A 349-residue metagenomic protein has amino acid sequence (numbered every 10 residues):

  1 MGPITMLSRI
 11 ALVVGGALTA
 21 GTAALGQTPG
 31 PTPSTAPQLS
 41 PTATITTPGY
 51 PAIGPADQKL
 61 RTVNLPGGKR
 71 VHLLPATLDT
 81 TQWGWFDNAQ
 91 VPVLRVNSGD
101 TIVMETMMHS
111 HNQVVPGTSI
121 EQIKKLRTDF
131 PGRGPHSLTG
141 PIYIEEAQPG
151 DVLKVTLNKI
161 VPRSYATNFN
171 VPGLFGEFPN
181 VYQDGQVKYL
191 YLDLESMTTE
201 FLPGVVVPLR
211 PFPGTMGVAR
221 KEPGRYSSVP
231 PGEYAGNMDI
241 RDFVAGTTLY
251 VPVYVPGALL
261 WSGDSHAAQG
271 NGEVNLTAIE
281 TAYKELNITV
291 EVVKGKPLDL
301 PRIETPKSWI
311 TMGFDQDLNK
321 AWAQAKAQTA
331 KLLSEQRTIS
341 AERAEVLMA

Functional and structural regions predicted by a protein language model:
I4-L25: Gram-negative bacterial Sec-dependent N-terminal signal peptides
T28-T80: N-terminal pre-domain segments of enzymes
D57-F130: N-terminal, Lys/Arg-enriched amphipathic/low-complexity engagement segments that precede the first folded domain
T77-D87, P131-T139, Y226-Y234: Short, structured beta-strand/loop micro-motifs enriched in basic residues and often containing a Trp
H109-I120, I160-N170, G257-A267: Short, Lys/Arg- and Gly-enriched loop/turn segments at beta-strand edges
H136, K159-V244: Intrinsically disordered, low-complexity linker/loop segments enriched in Gly/Pro and charged/polar residues
P211-N237, R241-N319: Conserved mixed alpha/beta catalytic, RNA-binding, or beta-rich assembly cores of soluble enzyme, regulatory
